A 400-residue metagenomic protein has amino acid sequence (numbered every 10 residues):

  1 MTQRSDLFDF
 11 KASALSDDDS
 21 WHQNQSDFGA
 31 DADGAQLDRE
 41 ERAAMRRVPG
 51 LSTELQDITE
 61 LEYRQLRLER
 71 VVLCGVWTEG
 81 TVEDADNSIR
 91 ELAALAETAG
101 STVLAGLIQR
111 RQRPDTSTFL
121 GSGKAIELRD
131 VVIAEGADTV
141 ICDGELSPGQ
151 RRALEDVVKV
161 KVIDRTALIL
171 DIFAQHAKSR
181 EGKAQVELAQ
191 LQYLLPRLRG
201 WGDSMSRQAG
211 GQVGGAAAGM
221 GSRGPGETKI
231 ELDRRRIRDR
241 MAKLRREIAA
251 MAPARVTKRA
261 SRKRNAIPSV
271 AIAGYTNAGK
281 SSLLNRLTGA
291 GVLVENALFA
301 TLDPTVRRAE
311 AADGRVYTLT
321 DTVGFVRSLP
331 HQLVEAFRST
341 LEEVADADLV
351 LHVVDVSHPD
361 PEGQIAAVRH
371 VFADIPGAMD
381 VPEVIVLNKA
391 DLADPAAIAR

Functional and structural regions predicted by a protein language model:
M1-D171: N-terminal accessory targeting/assembly segments
T2-C74, S206-L349: Conserved G1/Walker A P-loop phosphate-binding module
V71, A105, T139, V160 (+4 more regions): Hydrophobic "anchor" residues on beta-strands that sit immediately upstream of conserved functional sites
W77-G80, R111-T118, G144-P148, R327-P330 (+3 more regions): Conserved Switch II/interswitch segment of TRAFAC-class P-loop GTPases
E91, K124-E127, A336-S339, A367-V371: Well-ordered alpha-helical segments embedded in enzymatic catalytic cores
L92, V140, L191, I237 (+6 more regions): Residue-level signature of catalytic and energy-coupling elements of molecular machines, predominantly ATP/GTP-dependent
L154-P225, A378-V384, A390-R400: Canonical P-loop GTPase G-domain recognition
